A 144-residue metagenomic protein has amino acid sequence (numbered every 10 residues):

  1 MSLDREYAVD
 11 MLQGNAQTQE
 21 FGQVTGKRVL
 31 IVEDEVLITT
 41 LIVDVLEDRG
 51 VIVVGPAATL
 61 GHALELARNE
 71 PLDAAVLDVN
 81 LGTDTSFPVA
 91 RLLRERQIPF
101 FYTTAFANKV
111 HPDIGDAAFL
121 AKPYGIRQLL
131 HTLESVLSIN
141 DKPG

Functional and structural regions predicted by a protein language model:
M1-R28, H111, G125-G144: Non-catalytic signal-transmission and effector/linker regions of two-component phosphorelay proteins
E33: Conserved acidic carboxylate
V36-G55: Two-component/phosphorelay signaling modules centered on CheY-like receiver
P56-A74: Acidic, metal-coordinating helix/loop segments flanking the phosphotransfer/catalytic sites of two-component signaling
T59, T83-P88: Acidic catalytic/metal-coordinating carboxylates
D78: Active-site residues of response regulator receiver
T103-T104: Hydrophobic/aromatic residues positioned on beta-strands within the core alpha/beta folds
K122: A Lys-centered signature of the CheY-like receiver
